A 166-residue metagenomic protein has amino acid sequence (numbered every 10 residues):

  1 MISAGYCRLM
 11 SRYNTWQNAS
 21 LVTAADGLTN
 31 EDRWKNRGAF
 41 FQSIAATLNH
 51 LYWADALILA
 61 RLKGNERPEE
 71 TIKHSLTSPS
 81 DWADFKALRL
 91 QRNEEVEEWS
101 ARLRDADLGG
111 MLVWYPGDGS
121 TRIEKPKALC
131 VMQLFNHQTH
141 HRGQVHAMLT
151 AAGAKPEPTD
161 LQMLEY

Functional and structural regions predicted by a protein language model:
M1-R8: Basic/polar N-terminal segments that are highly enriched at the extreme N-terminus, encompassing both cleavable
R8, L59, A83-K86, G109: Generic detector of well-ordered alpha-helical segments enriched in charged/polar residues, highlighting helical
R8-S75, G117-Y166: Short, contiguous alpha-helical
E66-A106: Helix-adjacent hinge/juxtasegments
R102-D118: Acidic catalytic patch
